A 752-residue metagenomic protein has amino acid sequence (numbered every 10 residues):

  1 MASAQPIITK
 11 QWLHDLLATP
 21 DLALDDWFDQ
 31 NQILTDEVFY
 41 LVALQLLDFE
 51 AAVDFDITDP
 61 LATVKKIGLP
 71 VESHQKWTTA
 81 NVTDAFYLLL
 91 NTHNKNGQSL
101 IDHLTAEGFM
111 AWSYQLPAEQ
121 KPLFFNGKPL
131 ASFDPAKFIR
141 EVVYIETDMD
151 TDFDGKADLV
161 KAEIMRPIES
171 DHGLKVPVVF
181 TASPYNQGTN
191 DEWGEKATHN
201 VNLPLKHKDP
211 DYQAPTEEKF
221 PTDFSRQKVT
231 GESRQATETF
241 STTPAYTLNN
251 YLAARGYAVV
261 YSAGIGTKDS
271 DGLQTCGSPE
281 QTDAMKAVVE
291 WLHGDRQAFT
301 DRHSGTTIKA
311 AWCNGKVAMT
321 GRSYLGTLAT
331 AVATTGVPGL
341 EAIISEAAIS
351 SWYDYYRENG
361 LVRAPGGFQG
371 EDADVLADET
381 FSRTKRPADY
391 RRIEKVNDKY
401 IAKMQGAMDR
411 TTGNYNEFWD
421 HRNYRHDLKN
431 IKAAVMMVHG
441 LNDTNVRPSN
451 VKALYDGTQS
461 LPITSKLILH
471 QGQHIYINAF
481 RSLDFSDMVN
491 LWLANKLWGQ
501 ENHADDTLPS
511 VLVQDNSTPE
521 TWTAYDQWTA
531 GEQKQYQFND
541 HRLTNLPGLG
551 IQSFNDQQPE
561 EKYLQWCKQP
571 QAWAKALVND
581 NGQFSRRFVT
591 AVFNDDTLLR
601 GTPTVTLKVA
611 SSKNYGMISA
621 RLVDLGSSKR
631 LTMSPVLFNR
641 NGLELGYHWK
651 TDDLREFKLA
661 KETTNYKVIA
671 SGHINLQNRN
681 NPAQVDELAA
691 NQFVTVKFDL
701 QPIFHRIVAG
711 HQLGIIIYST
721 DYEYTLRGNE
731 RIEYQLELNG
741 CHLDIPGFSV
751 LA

Functional and structural regions predicted by a protein language model:
T9, D21-D29, I33, F39-P117 (+11 more regions): Accessory cap/linker subdomain of secreted extracellular hydrolases
G127-L174, V178, P184, N202-E232 (+2 more regions): N-terminal cap/lid segment of alpha/beta-hydrolase-fold proteins
V178, A253-V260, K466: A fold-wide structural signal in alpha/beta-hydrolase
K268-V289, D295-F299, I475-F485: Catalytic nucleophile-loop/oxyanion-hole region of alpha/beta-hydrolase and closely related hydrolase-like folds
I431, M437-H439, D443: Short beta-strand/loop motif that positions the catalytic acidic residue of the alpha/beta-hydrolase fold
T444-N450: Conserved alpha/beta-hydrolase "acid-adjacent" motif
Q459-I475: Catalytic histidine neighborhood in serine/cysteine hydrolases with alpha/beta-hydrolase-type architecture
L483-L497, E501-A752: C-terminal, loop-rich substrate-recognition/catalytic regions characterized by aromatic stacking residues
